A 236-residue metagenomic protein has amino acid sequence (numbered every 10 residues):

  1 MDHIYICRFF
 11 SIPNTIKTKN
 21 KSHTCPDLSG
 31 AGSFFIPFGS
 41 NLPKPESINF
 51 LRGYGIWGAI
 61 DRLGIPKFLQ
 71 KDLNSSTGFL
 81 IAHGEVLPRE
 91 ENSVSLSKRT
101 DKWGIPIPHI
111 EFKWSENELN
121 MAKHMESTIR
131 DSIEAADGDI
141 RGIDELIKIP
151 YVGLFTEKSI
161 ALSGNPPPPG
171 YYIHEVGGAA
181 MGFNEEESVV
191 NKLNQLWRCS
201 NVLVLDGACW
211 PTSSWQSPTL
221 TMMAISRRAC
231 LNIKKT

Functional and structural regions predicted by a protein language model:
M1-N120, G164, P169-E175, W197 (+1 more regions): FAD cofactor-binding and catalytic pocket of flavoenzymes
M1-T15, D206, T221, I225 (+1 more regions): Glycine-rich loop(s) and the adjacent beta-strand/alpha-helix scaffold that form part
Y5, E118-A122, E126, T219-M222: Generic structural signal for well-ordered, non-membrane alpha-helical segments in soluble metabolic enzymes
S75-I81, H124-S213, T219: A glycine-rich dinucleotide-binding beta-alpha-beta segment and adjacent secondary-structure elements that constitute
R99, M125-A136, A229-T236: Generic, well-ordered alpha-helical scaffold segments in large soluble proteins
G104-H109, L119-A122, A135-D137, L205-G207 (+1 more regions): Glycine-rich loops and low-complexity Gly/Arg-rich segments that provide flexible linkers or classic glycine-based
